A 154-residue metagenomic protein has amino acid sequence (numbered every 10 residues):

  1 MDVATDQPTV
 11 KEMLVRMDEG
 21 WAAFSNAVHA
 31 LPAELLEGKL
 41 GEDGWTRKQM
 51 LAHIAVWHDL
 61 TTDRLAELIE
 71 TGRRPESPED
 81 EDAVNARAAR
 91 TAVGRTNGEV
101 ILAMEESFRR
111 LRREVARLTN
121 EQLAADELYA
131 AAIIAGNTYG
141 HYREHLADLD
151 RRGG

Functional and structural regions predicted by a protein language model:
M1-T9, R87, T91-G94: Short, contiguous pre-domain boundary segments
D2, E37-A83, N120-G154: Short, contiguous alpha-helical
D2-A33, V56, L60-E67: Alpha-helical bundle segments that constitute or directly flank the non-heme di-iron/ferroxidase center
V10, L14-M17, N97-M104, A131 (+2 more regions): Hydrophobic packing residues in well-ordered alpha-helices of helical domains and bundles
R16, A27, L68, T91 (+5 more regions): Residues that form generic nucleotide/phosphate-binding pockets
R16, V84-Q122: Acidic/histidine-rich alpha-helical segments that form the ligand environment of transition-metal centers
G20-A23, A27, W57, S107-R110 (+3 more regions): Amphipathic, well-ordered alpha-helical segments in soluble domains
A30, H53-I54, E114-R117: Conserved catalytic core of Hanks-type protein kinase domains
